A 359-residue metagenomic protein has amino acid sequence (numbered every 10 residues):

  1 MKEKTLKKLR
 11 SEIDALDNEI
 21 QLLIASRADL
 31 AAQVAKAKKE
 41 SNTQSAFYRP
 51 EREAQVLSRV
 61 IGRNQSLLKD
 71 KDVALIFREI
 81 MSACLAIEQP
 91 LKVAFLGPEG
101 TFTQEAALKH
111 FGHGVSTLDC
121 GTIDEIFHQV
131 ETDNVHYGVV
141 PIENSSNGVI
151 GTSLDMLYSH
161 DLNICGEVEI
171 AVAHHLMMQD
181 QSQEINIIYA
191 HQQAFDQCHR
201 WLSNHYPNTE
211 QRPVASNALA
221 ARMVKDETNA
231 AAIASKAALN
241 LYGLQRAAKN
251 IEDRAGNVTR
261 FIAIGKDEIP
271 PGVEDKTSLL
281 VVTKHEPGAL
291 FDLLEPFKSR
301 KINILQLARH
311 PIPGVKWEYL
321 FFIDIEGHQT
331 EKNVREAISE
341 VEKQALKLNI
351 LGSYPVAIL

Functional and structural regions predicted by a protein language model:
M1-L359: Domain-level signature for soluble enzymes in the chorismate/prephenate branch of the shikimate pathway
